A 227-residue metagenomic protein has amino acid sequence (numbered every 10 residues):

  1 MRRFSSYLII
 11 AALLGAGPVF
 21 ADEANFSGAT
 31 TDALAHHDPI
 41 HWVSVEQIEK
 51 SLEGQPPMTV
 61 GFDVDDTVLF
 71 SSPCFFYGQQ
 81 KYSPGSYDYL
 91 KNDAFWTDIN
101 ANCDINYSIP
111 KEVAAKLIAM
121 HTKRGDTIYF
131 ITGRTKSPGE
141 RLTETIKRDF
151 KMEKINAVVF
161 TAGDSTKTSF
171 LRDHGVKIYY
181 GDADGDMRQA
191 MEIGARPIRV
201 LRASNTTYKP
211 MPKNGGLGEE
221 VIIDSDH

Functional and structural regions predicted by a protein language model:
R3-F4, A11, P18-F62, L217 (+1 more regions): Non-catalytic pre-domain segments flanking phosphatase-related domains
I48-S108, A119, K123: Active-site neighborhood of HAD-like aspartate-dependent phosphohydrolases
T59-F62, L69-F70, I128-T132, A157-F160 (+2 more regions): Structural recognition of the beta-strand scaffold that forms the well-ordered cores of secreted hydrolase catalytic
D66, I105, I109, V113-I146 (+1 more regions): Substrate-recognition element of Asp-dependent hydrolases with the DxDx(T/V) motif
T67-L69, F75-F76, I128, R134-P138 (+3 more regions): Solvent-exposed loop/turn segments at secondary-structure junctions within structured extracellular/periplasmic domains
Y77-Q80, K147, R196-P197: Glycine-rich, phosphate-binding/catalytic loops in enzymes
K136-Q189: Substrate-recognition "cap/lid" segment bordering the active-site pocket of phosphatases
V176-D226: Acidic, Mg2+-coordinating phosphoryl-transfer loop and its flanking beta/alpha structural elements, shared across
